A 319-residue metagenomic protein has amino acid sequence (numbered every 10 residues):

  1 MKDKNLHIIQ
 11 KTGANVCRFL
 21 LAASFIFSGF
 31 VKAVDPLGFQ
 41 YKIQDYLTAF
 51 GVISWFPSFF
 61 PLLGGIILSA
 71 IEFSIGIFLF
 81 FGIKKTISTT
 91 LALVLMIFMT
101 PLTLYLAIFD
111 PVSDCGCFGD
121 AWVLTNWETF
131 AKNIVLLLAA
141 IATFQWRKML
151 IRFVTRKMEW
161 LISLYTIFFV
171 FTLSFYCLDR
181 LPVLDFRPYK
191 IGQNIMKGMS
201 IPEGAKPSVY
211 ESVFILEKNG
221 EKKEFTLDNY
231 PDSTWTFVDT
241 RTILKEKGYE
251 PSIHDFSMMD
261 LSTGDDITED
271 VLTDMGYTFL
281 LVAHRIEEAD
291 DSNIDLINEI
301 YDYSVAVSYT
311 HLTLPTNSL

Functional and structural regions predicted by a protein language model:
K11-A33, P61-L102: Functionalized membrane-embedded alpha-helices
S28-L68: Solvent-exposed, well-ordered loop and adjacent helix/strand elements within mature globular domains that form
I97-L150: Membrane-embedded alpha-helical segments of integral membrane proteins
V154-P182: Internal/C-terminal transmembrane anchor helices
L173-D270: Membrane-interface segments at or immediately adjacent to transmembrane helices that form the boundary between
E269-D291: Short active-site neighborhood of thiol/selenol oxidoreductases, capturing the structured segment around
I294-Y309: Conserved helix-turn-beta segment immediately C-terminal to the redox Cys motif in thioredoxin-like folds
T310-T316: Conserved small/polar residues in nucleotide/adenosyl-binding loops
